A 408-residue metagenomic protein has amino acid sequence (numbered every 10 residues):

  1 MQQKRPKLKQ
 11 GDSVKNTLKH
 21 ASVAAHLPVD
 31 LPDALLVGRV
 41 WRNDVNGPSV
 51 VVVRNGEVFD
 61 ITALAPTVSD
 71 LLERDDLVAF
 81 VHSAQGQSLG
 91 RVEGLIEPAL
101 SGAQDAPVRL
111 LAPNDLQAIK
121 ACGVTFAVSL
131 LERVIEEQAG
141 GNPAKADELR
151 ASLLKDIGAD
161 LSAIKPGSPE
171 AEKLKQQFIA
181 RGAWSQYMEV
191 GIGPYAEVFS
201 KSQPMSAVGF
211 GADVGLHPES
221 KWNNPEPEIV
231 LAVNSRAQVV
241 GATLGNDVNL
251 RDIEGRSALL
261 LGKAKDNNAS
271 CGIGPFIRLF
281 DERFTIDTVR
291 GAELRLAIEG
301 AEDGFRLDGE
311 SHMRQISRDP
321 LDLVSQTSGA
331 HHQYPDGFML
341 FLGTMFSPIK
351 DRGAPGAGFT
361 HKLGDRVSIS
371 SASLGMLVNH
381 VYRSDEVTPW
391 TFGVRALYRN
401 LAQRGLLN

Functional and structural regions predicted by a protein language model:
Q2-Q3, Q10: Low-complexity, intrinsically disordered or signal/transmembrane-proximal segments
L8-L35, N43, G47, N249-N408: Catalytic-pocket segment enriched in acidic/His residues
K15-L35, V40-R42, V53, A79-G300 (+1 more regions): Active-site microenvironments in enzyme catalytic cores
V45-L64, A237-G245, D303-G309: Short, well-ordered strand-loop elements centered on a beta-strand within folded domains, enriched for acidic residues
P48-Q87: N-terminal cap/recognition module
V50, E57, I119, V230 (+2 more regions): Beta-sheet entry/capping signal
E57-F59, A65-V68, D247-L250, M376 (+1 more regions): Short, surface-exposed beta-strand-loop junctions and turns on beta-sheet-rich folds
A63, E148-L149, F338: A generic structural motif
